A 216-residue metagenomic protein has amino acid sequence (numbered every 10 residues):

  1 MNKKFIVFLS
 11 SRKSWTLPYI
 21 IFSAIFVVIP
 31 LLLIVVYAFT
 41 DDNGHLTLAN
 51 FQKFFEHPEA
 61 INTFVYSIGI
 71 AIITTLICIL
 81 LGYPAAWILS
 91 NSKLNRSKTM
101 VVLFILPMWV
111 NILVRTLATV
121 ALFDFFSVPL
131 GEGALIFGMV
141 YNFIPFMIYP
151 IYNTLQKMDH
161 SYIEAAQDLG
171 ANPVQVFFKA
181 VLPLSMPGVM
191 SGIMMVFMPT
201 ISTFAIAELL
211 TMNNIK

Functional and structural regions predicted by a protein language model:
M1-L9: Short, Lys/Arg-rich, polar N-terminal cytosolic tail immediately upstream of the first transmembrane signal-anchor
F8-N43, E56-Q156, L182-L184, G188-F204 (+1 more regions): Membrane-water interface segments at the C-terminal ends of transmembrane alpha-helices in multi-pass inner-membrane
N43-L48, N213-K216: Extracytoplasmic catalytic/substrate-binding loops of multi-pass membrane glycan-assembly enzymes
T47-F55: A short amphipathic helical element positioned immediately N-terminal to and/or at the very start of a transmembrane
Y152-Y162, P173: Membrane-helix/interface signature in polytopic inner-membrane proteins
A166: The alpha-helix within a helix-turn-helix
L169-G170, P183: Glycine/proline-centered hinge or cleavage motifs at structural transition points of membrane proteins
